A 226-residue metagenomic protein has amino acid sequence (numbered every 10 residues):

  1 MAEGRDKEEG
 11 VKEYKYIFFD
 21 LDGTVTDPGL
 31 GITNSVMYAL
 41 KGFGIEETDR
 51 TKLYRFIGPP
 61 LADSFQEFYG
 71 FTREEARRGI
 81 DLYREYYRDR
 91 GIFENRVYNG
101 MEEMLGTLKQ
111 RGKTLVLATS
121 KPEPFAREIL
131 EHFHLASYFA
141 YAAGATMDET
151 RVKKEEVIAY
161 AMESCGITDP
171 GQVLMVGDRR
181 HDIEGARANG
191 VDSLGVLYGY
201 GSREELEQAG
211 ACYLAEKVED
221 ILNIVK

Functional and structural regions predicted by a protein language model:
A2-G4, E8-R55, Y69: Active-site neighborhood of HAD-like aspartate-dependent phosphohydrolases
Y16, K154-I183: Conserved Lys-Pro-Asp/Glu-containing loop-to-beta segment of HAD-superfamily phosphomonoesterases, centered on
V36, M104-L130: Substrate-recognition element of Asp-dependent hydrolases with the DxDx(T/V) motif
A39-L40, P60-R73, I129, A161-S164: Helix-loop "lid/cap" segments that line or gate small-molecule binding pockets
E46, A136-A140, T168, C212-A215: Conserved H-loop
Q66-G106, G171: Metal-dependent phosphoesterase signature
A136-R151, Q172: A short, structured active-site edge motif that brings together acidic residues
M175-A215: Acidic, Mg2+-coordinating phosphoryl-transfer loop and its flanking beta/alpha structural elements, shared across
